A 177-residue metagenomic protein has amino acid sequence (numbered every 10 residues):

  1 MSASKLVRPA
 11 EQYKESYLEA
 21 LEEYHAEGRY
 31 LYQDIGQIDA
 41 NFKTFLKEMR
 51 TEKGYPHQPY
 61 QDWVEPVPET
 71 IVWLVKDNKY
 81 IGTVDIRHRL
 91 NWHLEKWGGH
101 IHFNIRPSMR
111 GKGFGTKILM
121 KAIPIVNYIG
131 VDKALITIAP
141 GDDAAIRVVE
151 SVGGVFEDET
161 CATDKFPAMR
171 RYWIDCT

Functional and structural regions predicted by a protein language model:
M1-H100, K165-T177: GNAT-family acyltransferases
S16, I118, A144: Charged catalytic carboxylate motif
H102-I105, G111-I125, R147-S151: Conserved acetyl-CoA-binding loop-helix of GNAT-fold acetyltransferases
V126-I138: Conserved GNAT acetyl-CoA-binding A-motif
I136-I146: Conserved beta-strand-loop-alpha-helix junction that forms the acyl-donor binding cleft
T137-I138, G153-R171: Conserved catalytic-core motifs of GNAT/GCN5-like acyltransferases
